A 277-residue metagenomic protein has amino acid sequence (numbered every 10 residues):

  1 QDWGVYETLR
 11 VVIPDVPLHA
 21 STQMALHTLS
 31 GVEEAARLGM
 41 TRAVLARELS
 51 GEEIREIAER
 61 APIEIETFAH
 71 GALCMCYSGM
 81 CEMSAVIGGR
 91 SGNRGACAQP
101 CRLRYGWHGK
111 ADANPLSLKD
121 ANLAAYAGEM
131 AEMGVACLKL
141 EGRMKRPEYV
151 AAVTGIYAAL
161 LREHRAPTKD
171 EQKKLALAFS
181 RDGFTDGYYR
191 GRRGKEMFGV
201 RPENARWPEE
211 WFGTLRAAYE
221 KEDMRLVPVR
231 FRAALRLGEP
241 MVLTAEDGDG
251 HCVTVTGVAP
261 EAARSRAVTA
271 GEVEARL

Functional and structural regions predicted by a protein language model:
Q1-R37: N-terminal active-site wall of soluble small-molecule enzyme domains
V12, P17, E33-A36, T41-L277: Surface-exposed amphipathic alpha-helical tracts and adjacent flexible/coil segments at the periphery of soluble enzymes
